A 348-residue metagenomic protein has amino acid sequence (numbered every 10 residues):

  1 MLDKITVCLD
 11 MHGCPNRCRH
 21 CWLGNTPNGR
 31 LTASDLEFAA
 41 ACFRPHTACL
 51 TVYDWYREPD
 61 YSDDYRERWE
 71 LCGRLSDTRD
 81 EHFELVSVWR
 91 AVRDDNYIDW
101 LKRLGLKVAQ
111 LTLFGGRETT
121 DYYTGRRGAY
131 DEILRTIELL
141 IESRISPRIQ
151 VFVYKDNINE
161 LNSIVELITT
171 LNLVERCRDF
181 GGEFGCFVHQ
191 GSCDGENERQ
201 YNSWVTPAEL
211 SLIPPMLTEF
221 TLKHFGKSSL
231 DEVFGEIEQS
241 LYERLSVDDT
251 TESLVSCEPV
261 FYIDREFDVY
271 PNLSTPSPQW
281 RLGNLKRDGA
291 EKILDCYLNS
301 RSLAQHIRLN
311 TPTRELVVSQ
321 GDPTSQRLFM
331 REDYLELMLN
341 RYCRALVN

Functional and structural regions predicted by a protein language model:
M1-D35: Canonical Radical SAM [4Fe-4S] cluster-binding loop centered on the CxxxCxxC motif and its immediate flanking residues
I5-V7, A48-V52, F83-L85, A109-L111 (+2 more regions): Hydrophobic faces of well-ordered beta-strands that scaffold small-molecule active sites in alpha/beta enzyme cores
C14-C21, C257, N272, C343: Short cysteine clusters
T26-A39, R57-L106, L113-T119, R126-D131 (+2 more regions): Canonical radical SAM enzyme core domain
R30-L31, F114, R126-D131, E138-S256 (+2 more regions): Radical SAM enzyme [4Fe-4S]-AdoMet core and its adjacent flexible, acidic and glycine-rich loops/tails across
A41-H46, C72-D77, D99-L106, I141-E142 (+1 more regions): Acidic (Asp/Glu)-rich catalytic clusters
A41-R57: Short Fe-S-cluster ligation motifs
D268-N348: Flexible mid-to-C-terminal extensions adjoining Fe-S/redox cofactors in radical SAM and related proteins
